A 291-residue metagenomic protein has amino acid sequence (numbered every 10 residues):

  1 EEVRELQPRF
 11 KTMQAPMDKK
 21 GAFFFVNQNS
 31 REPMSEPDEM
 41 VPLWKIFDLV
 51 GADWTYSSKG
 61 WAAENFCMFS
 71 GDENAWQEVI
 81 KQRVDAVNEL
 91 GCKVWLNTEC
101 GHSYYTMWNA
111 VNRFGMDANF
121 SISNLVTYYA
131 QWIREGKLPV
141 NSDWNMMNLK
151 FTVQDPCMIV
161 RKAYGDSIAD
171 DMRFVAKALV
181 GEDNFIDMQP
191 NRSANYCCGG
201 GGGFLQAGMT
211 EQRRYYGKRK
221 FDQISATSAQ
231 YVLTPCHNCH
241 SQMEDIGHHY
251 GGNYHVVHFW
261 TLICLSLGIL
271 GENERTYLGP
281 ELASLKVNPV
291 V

Functional and structural regions predicted by a protein language model:
E1-V291: Iron-sulfur cluster-binding electron-transfer modules in prokaryotic oxidoreductases
